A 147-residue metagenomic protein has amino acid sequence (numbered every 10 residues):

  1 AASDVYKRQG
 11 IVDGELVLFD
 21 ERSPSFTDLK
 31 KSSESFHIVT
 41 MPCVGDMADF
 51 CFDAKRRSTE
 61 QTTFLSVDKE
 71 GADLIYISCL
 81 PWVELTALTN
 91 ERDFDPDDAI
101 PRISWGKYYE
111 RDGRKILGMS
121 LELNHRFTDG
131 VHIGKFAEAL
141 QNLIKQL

Functional and structural regions predicted by a protein language model:
A1-Y6: Short, small-residue-biased leader/transition segments that mark boundaries at the very start of proteins
K7-R22, I77, A99-R102, K115-L117: Gly/Ser/Thr-rich phosphate-binding loops and adjoining beta-strand/alpha-helix segments that form adenosine-phosphate
G10-G14, F19-P24, V44, A48 (+5 more regions): Domain-scale detector for complete catalytic domains at protein termini or as standalone homologs
L16-L18, K69, R111: A short beta-turn/loop motif at secondary-structure boundaries
D20-G45, I116-E122: Acyl/amide activation-and-transfer machinery of modular secondary-metabolite enzymes
K30-L85: Helical lid/core segments from catalytic subdomains that handle acyl or acyl-like groups
L65, A72-I116: Flexible, Gly/Pro-enriched loop and linker segments at secondary-structure and domain junctions
D97-L147: Active-site-proximal acidic secondary-structure segment that organizes catalysis
